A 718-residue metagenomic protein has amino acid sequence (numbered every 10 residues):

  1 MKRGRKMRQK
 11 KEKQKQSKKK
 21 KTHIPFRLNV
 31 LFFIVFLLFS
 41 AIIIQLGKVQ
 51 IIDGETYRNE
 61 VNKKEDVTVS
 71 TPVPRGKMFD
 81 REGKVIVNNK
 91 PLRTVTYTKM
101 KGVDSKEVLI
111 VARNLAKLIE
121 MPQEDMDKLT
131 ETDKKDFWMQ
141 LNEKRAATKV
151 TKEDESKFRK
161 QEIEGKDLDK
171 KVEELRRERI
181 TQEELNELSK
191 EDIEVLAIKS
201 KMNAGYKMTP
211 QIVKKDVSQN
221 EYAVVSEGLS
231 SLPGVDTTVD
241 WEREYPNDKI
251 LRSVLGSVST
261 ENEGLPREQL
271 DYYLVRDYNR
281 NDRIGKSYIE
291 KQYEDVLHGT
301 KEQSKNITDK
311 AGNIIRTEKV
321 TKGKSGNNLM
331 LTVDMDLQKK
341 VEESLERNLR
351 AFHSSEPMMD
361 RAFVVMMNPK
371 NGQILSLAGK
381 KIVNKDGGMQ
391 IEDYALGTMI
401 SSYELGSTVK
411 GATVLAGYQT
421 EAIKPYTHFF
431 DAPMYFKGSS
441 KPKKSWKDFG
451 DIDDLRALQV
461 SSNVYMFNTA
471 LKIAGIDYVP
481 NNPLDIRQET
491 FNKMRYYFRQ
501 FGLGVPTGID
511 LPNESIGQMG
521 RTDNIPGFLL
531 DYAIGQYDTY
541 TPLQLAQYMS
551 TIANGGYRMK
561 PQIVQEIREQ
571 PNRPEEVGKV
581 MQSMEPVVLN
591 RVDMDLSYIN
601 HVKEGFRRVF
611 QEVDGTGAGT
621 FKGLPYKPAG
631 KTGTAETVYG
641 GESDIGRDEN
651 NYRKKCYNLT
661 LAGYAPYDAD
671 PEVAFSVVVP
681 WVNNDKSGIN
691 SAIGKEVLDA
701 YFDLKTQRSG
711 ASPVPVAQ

Functional and structural regions predicted by a protein language model:
K2-D295, T300-I315, T321, A470 (+2 more regions): Membrane-proximal periplasmic segments of bacterial cell-envelope enzymes, especially penicillin-binding proteins
D66-T71, H353-D360: Short loop/turn motifs at secondary-structure junctions and domain boundaries
V87-N88, R93, I307-K322, V333 (+5 more regions): Beta-lactam-recognizing serine transpeptidase/beta-lactamase-like catalytic domain environment
K106-R113, K117, A223, E227 (+18 more regions): Solvent-exposed, polar/charged alpha-helical surfaces in well-ordered, non-transmembrane soluble domains, broadly
P210, N313-S355, A362: Conserved, well-ordered alpha-helix/loop/beta-strand core segments that scaffold catalytic motifs
E575, A692-Q718: Short, gly/Ser/Thr-rich active-site loops of penicillin-recognizing serine hydrolases
W681-S691: A short acidic/glycine-rich loop-to-helix N-cap element
